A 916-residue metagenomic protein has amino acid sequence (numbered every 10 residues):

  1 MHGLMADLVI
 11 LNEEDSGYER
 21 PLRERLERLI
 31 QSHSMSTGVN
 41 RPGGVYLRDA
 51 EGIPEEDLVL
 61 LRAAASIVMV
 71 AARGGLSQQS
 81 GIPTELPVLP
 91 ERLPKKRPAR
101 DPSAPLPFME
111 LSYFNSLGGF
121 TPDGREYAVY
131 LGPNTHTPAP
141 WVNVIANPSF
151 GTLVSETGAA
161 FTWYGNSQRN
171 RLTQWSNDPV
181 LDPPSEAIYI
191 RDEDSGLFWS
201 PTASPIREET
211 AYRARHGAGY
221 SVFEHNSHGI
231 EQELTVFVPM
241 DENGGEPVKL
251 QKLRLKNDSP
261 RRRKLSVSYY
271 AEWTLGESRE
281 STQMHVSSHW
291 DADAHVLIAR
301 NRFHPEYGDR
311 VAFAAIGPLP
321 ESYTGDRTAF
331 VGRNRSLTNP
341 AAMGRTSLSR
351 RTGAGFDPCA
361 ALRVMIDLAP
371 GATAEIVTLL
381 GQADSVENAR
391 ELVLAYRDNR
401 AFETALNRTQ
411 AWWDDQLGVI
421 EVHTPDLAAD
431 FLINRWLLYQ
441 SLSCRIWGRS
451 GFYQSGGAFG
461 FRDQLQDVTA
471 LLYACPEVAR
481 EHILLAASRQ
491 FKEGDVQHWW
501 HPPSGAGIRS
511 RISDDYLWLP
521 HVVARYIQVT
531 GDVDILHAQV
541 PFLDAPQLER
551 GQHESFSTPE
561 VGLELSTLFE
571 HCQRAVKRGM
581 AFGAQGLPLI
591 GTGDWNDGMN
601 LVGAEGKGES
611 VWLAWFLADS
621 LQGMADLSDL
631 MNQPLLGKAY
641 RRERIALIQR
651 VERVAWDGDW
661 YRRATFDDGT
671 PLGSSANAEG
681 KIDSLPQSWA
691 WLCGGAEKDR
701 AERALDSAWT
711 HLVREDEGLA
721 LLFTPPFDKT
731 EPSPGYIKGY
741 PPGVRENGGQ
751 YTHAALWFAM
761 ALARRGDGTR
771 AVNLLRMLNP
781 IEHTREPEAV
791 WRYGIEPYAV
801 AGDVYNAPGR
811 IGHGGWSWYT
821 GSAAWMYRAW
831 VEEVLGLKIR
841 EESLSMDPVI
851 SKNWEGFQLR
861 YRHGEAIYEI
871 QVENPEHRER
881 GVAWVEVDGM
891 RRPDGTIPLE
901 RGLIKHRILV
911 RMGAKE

Functional and structural regions predicted by a protein language model:
H2-L465, E477-L485, R489, R525-T530 (+5 more regions): Anionic coordination/interaction segments
R191, G371, L471-G586, S610-A618 (+6 more regions): Aromatic-rich carbohydrate-recognition surfaces in CAZymes
K256-D258, R262, V386-E387, V529-A538 (+3 more regions): Inter-helical turn/loop segments and adjacent helix faces that build the functional surface of alpha-helical bundle
Y270, S281, H285, Q497-H498 (+3 more regions): Catalytic cores of carbohydrate-active enzymes
V419-V422, D426-A429, Q440-G448, G457-Q464 (+3 more regions): Aromatic-lined, polymer-binding surfaces characteristic of secreted/periplasmic polysaccharide-degrading enzymes
Y453-A458, R462, Q497-D514, F542-L563 (+4 more regions): Carbohydrate-binding/catalytic loop surfaces
F857, R901-E916: Short, well-structured beta-strand segments within conserved domains
W884-M890: Short strand-turn-strand beta-turns centered on an Asx-Gly dipeptide
